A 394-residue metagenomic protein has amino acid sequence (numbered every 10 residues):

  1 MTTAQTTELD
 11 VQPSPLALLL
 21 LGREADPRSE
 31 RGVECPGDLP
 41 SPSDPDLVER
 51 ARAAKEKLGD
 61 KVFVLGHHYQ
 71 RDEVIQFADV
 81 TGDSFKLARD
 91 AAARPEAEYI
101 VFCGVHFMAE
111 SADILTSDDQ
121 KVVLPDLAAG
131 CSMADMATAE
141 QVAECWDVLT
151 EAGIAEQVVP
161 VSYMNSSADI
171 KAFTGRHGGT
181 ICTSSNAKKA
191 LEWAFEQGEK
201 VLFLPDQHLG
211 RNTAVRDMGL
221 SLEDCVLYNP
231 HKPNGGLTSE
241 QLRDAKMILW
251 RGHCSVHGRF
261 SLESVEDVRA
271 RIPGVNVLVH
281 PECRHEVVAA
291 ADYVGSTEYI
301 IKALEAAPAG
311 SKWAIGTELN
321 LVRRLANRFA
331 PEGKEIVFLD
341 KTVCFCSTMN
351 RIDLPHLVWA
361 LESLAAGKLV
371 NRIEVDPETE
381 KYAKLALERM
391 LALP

Functional and structural regions predicted by a protein language model:
T2-G316, N320-P394: Active-site loop-to-helix "anion-binding N-cap" substructures in soluble metabolic enzymes
